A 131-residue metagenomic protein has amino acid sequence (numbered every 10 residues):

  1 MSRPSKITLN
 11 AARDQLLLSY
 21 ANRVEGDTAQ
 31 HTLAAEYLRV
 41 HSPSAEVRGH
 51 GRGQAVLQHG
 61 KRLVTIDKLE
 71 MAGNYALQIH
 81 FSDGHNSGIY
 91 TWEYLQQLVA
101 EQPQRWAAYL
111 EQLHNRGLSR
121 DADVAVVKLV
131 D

Functional and structural regions predicted by a protein language model:
M1-D131: Motif-centric detector for short Cys/His coordination patterns
